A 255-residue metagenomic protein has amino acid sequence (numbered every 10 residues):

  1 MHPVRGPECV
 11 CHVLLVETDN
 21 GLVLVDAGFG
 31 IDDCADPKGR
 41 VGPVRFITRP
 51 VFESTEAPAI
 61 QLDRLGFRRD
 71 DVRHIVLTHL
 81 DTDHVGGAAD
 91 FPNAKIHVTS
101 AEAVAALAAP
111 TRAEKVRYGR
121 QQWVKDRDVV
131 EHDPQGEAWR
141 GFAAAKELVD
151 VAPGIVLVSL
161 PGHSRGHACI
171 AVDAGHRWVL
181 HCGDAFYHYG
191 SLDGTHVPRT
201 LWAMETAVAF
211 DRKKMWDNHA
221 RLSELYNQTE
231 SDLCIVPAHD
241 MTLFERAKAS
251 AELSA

Functional and structural regions predicted by a protein language model:
M1-I60, I170-G183: Conserved beta-strand hairpin/beta-sheet module of binuclear metal-dependent hydrolase folds, prominently
A27-G30, L80, E102, G162-S164 (+2 more regions): Active-site metal-binding loops of divalent metal-dependent hydrolases
I31, F46-I60, H176-A255: Cap/insert and terminal regions of metallo-dependent hydrolase folds
P37-V98: Active-site metal-binding motif and surrounding structural segment of the metallo-beta-lactamase
P50-D71, A101-S159, A207-D232: Metallo-beta-lactamase
K95-S100, H181-G183: Short hydrophobic/aromatic-enriched beta-strand-loop microsegments
I155-V158, H163-R165, A171-H188: Copper-binding active sites and cupredoxin-like electron-transfer domains, recognizing His/Cys-rich ligand loops
